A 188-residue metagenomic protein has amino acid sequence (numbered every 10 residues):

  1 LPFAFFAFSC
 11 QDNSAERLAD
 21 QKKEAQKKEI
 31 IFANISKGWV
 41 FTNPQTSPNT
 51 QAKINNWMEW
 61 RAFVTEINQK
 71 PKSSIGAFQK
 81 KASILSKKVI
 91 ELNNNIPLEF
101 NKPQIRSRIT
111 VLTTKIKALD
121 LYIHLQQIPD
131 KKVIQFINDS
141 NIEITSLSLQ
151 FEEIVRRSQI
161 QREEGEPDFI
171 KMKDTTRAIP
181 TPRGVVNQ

Functional and structural regions predicted by a protein language model:
F6-S9: C-terminal motif of bacterial Sec signal peptides marking the signal peptidase cleavage site
D12-K80: Immediate post-signal-peptide N-terminus of mature secreted/exported proteins
I30-T46, Q127-Q188: C-terminal amphipathic alpha-helix
N49-W57, I75-A82, K102-I109, D130-I137: Amphipathic, non-membrane alpha-helical segments in soluble helical-bundle scaffolds
N56-F63, K81-V89, V111-A118, E143: Amphipathic, well-ordered alpha-helical segments in soluble domains
E91, N95-I154: Long, amphipathic, charge-rich alpha-helical segments that form helical bundles/coiled-coils
